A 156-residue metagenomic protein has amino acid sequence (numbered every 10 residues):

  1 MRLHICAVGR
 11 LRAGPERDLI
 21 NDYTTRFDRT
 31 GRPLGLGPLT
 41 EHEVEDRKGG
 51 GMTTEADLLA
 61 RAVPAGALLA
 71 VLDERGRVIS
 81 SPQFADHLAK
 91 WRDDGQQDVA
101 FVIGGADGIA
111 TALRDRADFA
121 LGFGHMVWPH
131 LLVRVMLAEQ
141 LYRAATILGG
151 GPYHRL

Functional and structural regions predicted by a protein language model:
M1-G31: N-terminal beta1-alpha1 ligand-phosphate binding loop
I5, A70, G104, L137: Conserved RecA-like P-loop NTPase ATPase core
C6-V8, H42, V102: Short hydrophobic segments within beta-strands
G9-L11, M52, V63-L69, I109 (+1 more regions): Hydrophobic/basic alpha-helical segments enriched in Actinobacteria
L11, E74-R77, G105-G108: Short glycine-rich anion-binding loops that position phosphate/pyrophosphate groups of nucleotides and phosphorylated
P15-D18, G51-T54, S81-Q83, T111-R114: Short, well-ordered secondary-structure micro-motifs
G35-V99: S-adenosyl-L-methionine/SAH cofactor-binding core of RNA-modifying enzymes
D107, T111-R155: Structured adenosyl-cofactor binding patch, chiefly the S-adenosyl-L-methionine
